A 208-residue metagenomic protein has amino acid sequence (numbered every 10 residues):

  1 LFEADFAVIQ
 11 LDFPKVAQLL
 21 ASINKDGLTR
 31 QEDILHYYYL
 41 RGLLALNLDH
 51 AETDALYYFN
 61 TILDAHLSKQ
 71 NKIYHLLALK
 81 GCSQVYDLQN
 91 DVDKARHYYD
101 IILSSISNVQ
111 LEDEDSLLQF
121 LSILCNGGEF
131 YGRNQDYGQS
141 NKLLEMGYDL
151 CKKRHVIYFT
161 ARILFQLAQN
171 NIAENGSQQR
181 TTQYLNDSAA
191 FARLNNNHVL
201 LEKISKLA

Functional and structural regions predicted by a protein language model:
E3, R41, C82, F120 (+4 more regions): Structural register within alpha-helical repeat arrays
Q10, L48-D49, C82, Q89 (+6 more regions): Structural motif corresponding to the intra-repeat A-B loop/turn of tetratricopeptide repeats
F13, A51-E52, V92, Y137 (+2 more regions): TPR-repeat structural position
V16, D54-A55, A95, S140 (+1 more regions): Single-residue signature of alpha-solenoid repeat helices
A17-G27, F59-S68, D100-E112, L144-V156 (+1 more regions): Amphipathic alpha-helical segments of tetratricopeptide repeats
H36, L77, D115-S122, R162-I163 (+1 more regions): Residue register of alpha-helical TPR repeats
G81-H155: Alpha-helical adaptor scaffolds
